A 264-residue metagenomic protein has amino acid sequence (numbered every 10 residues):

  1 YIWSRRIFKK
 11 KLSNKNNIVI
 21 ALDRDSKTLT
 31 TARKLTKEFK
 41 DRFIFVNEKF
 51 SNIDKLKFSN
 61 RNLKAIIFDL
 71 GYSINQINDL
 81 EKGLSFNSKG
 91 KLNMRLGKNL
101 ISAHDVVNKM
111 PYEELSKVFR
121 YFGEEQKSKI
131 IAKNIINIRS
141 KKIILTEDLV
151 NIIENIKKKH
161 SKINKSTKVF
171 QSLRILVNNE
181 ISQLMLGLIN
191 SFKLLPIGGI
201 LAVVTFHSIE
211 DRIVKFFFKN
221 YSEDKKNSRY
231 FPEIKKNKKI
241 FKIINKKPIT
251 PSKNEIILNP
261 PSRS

Functional and structural regions predicted by a protein language model:
Y1-S264: S-adenosyl-L-methionine-dependent methyltransferase catalytic core, i.e., the SAM/SAH-binding region
